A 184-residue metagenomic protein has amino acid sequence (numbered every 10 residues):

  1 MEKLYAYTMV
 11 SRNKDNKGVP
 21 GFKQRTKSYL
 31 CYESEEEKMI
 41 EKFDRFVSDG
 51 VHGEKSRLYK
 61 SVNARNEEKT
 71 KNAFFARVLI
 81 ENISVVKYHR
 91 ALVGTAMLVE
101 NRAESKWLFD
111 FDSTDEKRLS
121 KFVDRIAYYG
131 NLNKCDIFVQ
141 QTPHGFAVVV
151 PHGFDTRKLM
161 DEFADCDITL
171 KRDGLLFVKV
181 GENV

Functional and structural regions predicted by a protein language model:
M1-T142, G153, M160-D161, L176-V184: Signature for HUH/AEP ssDNA processing cores
G145-P151: Catalytic nucleophile-His microenvironment captured as a short glycine-rich beta-strand/loop that brackets
F163-D167: C-terminal, non-catalytic extensions of nucleic-acid polymerases
